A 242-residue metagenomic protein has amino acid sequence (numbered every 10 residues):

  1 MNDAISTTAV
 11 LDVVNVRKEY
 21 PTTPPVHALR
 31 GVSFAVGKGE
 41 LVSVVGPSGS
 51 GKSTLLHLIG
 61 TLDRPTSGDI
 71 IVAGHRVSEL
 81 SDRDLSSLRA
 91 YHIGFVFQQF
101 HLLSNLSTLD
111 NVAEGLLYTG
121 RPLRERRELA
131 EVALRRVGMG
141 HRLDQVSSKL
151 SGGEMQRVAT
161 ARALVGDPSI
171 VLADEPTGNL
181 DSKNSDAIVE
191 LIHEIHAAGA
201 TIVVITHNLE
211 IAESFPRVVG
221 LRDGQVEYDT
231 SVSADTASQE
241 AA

Functional and structural regions predicted by a protein language model:
M1-K18, Y228-A242: ABC-family P-loop ATPase nucleotide-binding domain
T8-L221: ABC family nucleotide-binding domain
V218-S231: H-loop (His-switch) and adjacent beta-strand-loop-beta switch element of ABC-type ATPase nucleotide-binding domains
